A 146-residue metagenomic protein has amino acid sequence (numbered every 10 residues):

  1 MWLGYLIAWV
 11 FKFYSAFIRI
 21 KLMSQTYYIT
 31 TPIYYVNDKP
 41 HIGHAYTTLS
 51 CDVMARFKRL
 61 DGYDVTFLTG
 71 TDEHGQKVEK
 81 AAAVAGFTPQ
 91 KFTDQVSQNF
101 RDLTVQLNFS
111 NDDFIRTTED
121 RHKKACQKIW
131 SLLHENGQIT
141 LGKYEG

Functional and structural regions predicted by a protein language model:
L6, Y14-S15: Short hydrophobic targeting helices and cationic amphipathic motifs that mediate membrane/organellar targeting
F11-Y14, L22: N-terminal regions of proteins, emphasizing targeting and processing segments when present
L22-G146: N-terminal, positively charged nucleic-acid-binding surface of large information/translation enzymes
